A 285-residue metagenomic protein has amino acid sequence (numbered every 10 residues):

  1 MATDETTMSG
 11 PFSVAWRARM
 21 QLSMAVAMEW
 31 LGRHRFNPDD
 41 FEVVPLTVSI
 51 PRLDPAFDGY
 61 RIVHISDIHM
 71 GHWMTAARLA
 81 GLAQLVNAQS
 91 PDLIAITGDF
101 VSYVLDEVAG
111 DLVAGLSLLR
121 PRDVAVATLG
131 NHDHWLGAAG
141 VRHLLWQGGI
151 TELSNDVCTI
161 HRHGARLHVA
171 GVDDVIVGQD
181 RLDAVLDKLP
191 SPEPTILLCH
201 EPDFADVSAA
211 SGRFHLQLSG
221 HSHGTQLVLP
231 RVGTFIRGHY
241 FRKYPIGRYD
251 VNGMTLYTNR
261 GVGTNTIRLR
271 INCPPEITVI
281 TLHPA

Functional and structural regions predicted by a protein language model:
M1-I62, H72: Acidic, histidine-bearing metal-coordination/catalytic regions of metal-dependent phosphoesterases
W30-P38, I65-R78, F100-E107, D133-G137 (+2 more regions): Acidic/histidine-rich helix-loop elements that form or flank divalent-metal/phosphate-binding sites at the catalytic
F41, I50-V63, I150-T151, C158-A170 (+2 more regions): Beta-strand-turn-beta hairpins that frame and shape the catalytic cleft of phosphate-ester-processing enzymes
V63-S66, L93-D99, V124-N131, L153-D156 (+3 more regions): Active-site neighborhood of phospho(di)ester-bond hydrolases with catalytic His/Asp-centered motifs
G71-H161: Core catalytic region of metal-dependent phosphoesterases/phosphodiesterases, especially metallo-beta-lactamase-like
F100-Y103, N131-W135, C158-I160, D174-V177 (+3 more regions): Solvent-exposed loop/turn segments at secondary-structure junctions within structured extracellular/periplasmic domains
H143-T151, R162-V207, R270-I271: Binuclear metal-dependent hydrolase catalytic cores centered on His/Asp/Glu-rich metal-binding motifs
Q147, P202-T281: Conserved beta-sheet core of the metallophosphoesterase superfamily
